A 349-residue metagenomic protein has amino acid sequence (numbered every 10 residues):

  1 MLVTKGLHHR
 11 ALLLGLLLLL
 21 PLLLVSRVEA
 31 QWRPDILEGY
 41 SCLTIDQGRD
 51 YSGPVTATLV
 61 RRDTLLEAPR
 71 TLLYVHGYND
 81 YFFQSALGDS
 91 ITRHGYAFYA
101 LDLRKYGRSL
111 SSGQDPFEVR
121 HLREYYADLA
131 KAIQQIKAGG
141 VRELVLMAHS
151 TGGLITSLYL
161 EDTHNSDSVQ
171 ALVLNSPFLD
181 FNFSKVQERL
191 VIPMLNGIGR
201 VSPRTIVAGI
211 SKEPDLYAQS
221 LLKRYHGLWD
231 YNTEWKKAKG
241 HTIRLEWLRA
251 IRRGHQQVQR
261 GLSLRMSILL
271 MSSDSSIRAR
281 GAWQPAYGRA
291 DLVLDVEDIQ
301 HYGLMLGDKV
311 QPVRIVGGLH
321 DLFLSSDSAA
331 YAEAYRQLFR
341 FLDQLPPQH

Functional and structural regions predicted by a protein language model:
A30-L65: N-terminal cap/lid segment of alpha/beta-hydrolase-fold proteins
P69-G77: Short beta-strand element of the alpha/beta-hydrolase
G77-D89, W283: The serine-hydrolase catalytic nucleophile loop
Y78-N79, G107-E143, A329-Y331: Catalytic nucleophile-loop/oxyanion-hole region of alpha/beta-hydrolase and closely related hydrolase-like folds
D80, T92-S112: Conserved alpha/beta-hydrolase
T151, I155-L245: Alpha/beta-hydrolase-fold enzymes
G209-D308, R314: Serine-hydrolase catalytic core
K309-H349: Catalytic active-site module of serine/aspartate enzymes centered on a nucleophile-bearing elbow/loop
